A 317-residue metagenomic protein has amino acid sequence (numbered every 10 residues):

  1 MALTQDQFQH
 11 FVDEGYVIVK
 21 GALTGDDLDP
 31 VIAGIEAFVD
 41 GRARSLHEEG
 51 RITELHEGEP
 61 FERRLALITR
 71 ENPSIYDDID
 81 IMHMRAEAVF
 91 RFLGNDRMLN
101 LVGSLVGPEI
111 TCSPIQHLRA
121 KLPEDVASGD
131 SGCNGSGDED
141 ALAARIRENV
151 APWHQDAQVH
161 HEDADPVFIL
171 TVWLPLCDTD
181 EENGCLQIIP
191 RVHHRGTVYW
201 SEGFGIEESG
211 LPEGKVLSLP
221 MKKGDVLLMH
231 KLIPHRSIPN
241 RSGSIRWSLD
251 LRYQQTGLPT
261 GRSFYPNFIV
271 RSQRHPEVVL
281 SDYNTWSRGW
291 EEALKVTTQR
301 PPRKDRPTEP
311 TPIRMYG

Functional and structural regions predicted by a protein language model:
M1-D13, K20-W153: Non-heme Fe(II)-dependent double-stranded beta-helix
Q9, S128-D138, P166-I169, C177-I238: Double-stranded beta-helix
I18-K20, T111-P114, C185-I188, L228-M229: A structural signal for short, well-ordered beta-strand segments and their strand-loop junctions that often border
T24-G25, L118-A120, Q158, D178-E181 (+3 more regions): Short, solvent-exposed loop/turn segments at secondary-structure junctions
G41, E49, S201-G203, V226-L228 (+1 more regions): Non-heme Fe(II)/2-oxoglutarate
E59-R63, A144, N149-Q155, S201-K215 (+1 more regions): Short, surface-exposed loop/helix-turn segments at secondary-structure junctions that function as lids/hinges flanking
